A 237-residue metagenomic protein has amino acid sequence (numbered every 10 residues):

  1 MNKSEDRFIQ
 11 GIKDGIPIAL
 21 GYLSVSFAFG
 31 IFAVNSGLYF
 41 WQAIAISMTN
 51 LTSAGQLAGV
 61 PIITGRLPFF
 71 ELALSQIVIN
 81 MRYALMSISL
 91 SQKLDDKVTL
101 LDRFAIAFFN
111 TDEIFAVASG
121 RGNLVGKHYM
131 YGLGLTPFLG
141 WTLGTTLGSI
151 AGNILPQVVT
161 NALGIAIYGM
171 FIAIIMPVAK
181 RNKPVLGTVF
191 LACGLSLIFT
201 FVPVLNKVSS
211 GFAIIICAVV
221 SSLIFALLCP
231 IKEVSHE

Functional and structural regions predicted by a protein language model:
M1-Q10: Short, Lys/Arg-rich, polar N-terminal cytosolic tail immediately upstream of the first transmembrane signal-anchor
I16-F29, L51: The first (N-terminal) embedded transmembrane alpha-helix
N35-S36, W41, I46-M81: Membrane-interfacial helix-loop connectors
L74-G164: Helix-loop-helix junctions within the multi-pass membrane cores of secondary transporters/permeases
T160-I165, N206-V220: Loop-to-transmembrane alpha-helix initiation sites
V185-S196: Central hydrophobic cores of alpha-helical transmembrane segments in multi-pass integral membrane proteins
L195-G211: Hydrophobic alpha-helical transmembrane segments in multi-pass integral membrane proteins
L227-E237: Membrane-interface capping segments at transmembrane-helix boundaries
